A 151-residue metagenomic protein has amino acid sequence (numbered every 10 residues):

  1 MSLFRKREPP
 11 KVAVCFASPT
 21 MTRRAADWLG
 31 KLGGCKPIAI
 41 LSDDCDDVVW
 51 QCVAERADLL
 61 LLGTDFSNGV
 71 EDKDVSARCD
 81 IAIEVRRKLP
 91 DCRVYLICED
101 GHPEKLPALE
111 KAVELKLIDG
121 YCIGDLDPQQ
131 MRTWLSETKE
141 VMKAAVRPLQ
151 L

Functional and structural regions predicted by a protein language model:
M1-K31, I38, D127-L151: Non-catalytic signal-transmission and effector/linker regions of two-component phosphorelay proteins
L3-E8, M21-R24, R56-L60, T64 (+2 more regions): Conserved N-terminal glycine/acidic-rich loop preference
P10, C35-P37, C92, D119: A structural micro-motif
V14-F16, L60-D65, V94-C98, C122: Conserved beta-strand segments of the P-loop GTPase G domain that flank and frequently precede/overlap
S18-T22, D65-E71, D100-P103, D127-P128: Short acidic, S/G/P-rich loop/turn micro-motifs used as interaction or catalytic elements
L41-L59, F66-G69: Acidic, metal-coordinating helix/loop segments flanking the phosphotransfer/catalytic sites of two-component signaling
V53-E55, E84-D91: Conserved phosphotransfer cores of two-component systems
K73-S76, D80, R93-C122, L126: Alpha4 helix (beta4-alpha4-beta5 surface) of REC/receiver domains from two-component response regulators
